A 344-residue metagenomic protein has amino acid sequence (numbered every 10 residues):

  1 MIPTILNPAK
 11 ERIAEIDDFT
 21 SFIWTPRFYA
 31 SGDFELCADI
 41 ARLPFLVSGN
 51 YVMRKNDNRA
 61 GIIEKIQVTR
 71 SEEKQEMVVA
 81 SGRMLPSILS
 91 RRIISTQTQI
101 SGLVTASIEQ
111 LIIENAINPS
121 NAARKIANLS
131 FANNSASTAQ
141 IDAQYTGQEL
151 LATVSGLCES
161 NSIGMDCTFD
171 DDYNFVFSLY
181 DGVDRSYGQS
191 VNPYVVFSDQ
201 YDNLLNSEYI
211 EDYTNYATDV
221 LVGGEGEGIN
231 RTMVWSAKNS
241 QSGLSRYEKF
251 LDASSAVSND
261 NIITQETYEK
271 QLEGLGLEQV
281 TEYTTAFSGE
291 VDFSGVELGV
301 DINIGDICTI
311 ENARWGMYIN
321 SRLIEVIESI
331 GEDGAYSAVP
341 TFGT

Functional and structural regions predicted by a protein language model:
M1-D17: Polar/acidic, low-complexity leader/linker segments enriched in S/T/G and N/D
E11-A14, R42-L46, R59-I62, S87-R91 (+4 more regions): Short, surface-exposed beta-strand/loop "edge" segments at domain boundaries and coil↔beta transitions
D18-P44, A152, D199-T344: An acidic/polar, Gly/Ser/Thr-rich interaction patch typically located in mid-to-C-terminal regions of proteins
R27, L36, G82, Q97-N128 (+3 more regions): Amphipathic, non-transmembrane alpha-helical segments in extracytoplasmic/periplasmic proteins
A41-A132: Surface-exposed cap/loop segments at beta↔alpha junctions
L46-V52, T146-G147, V191, G305: Glycine-centered loop/turn motifs
V52-R83, D166, T309-S337: Short beta-strand and beta-hairpin "edge-sheet" elements
Q67-L89, A127-A217: Short beta-strand-centered interaction patches in the first periplasmic/extracellular domains of large envelope
